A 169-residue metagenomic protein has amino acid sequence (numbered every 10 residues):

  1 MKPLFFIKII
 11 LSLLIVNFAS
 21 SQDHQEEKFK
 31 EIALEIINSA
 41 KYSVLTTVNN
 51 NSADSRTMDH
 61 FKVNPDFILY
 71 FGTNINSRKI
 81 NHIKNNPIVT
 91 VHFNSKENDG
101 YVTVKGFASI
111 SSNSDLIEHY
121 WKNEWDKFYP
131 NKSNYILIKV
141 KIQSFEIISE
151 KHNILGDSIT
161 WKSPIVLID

Functional and structural regions predicted by a protein language model:
M1-H24: Bacterial Sec-dependent N-terminal signal peptides
Q22-Y42: N-terminal leader/targeting segments and the immediate start of mature chains
D23-H24, V102-D169: Charged, gly/pro-rich active-site loop segments
E35-N50, V89-F93: A short, Trp-centered hydrophobic/proline-enriched beta-strand micro-motif
V44, I68-Y70, E146: General beta-strand recognition
N49, T73-I75, S95, A108 (+1 more regions): A mature extracytoplasmic/lumenal domain signature
M58-K62, G106-A108: Hydrophobic/aromatic beta-strand elements that line small-molecule binding cavities or substrate pockets in beta-rich
F61-K96: A short mixed-secondary-structure module that forms the rim of ligand-binding clefts
